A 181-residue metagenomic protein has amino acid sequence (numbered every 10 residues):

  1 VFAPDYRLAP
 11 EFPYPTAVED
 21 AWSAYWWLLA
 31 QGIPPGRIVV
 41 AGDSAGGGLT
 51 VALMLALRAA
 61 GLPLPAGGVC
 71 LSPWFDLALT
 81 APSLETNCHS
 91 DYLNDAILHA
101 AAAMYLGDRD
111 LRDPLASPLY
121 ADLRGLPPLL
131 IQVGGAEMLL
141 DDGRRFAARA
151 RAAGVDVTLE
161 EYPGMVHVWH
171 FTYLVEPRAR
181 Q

Functional and structural regions predicted by a protein language model:
V1-Q181: Alpha/beta-hydrolase superfamily serine-hydrolase fold, recognizing
